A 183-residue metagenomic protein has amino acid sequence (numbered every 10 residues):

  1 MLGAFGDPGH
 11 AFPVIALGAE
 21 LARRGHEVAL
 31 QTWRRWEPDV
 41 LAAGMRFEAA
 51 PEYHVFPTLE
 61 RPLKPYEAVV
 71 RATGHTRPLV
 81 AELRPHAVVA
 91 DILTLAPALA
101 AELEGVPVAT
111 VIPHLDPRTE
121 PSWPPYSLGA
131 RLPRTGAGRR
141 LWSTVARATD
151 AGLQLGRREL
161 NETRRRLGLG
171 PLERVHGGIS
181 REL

Functional and structural regions predicted by a protein language model:
M1-E48: N-terminal subdomain of nucleotide-sugar transferases
G6-P8, P51-V55, I112-P117: Short, acidic/turn-prone active-site loops that include or flank metal/cofactor- and phosphate-binding residues
L17, W36-E37, T76, P97 (+1 more regions): Residues within well-ordered alpha-helices
V28-T32, A87-A90, L167, L183: Short, hydrophobic beta-strand segments that form beta-sheet elements in well-ordered domains
A29-P65, P133-G138: Conserved nucleotide-sugar phosphate-binding/catalytic loop shared by glycosyltransferases and other
R46, G105-P107, E182: Proline-centered loop/turn at the N-terminus of a beta-strand
E67-R140: Conserved nucleotide-sugar donor-interacting segment of glycosyltransferase catalytic cores, predominantly GT-B
A109-L183: Active-site-proximal region of nucleotide-activated glycan assembly enzymes, centered on histidine/acidic-rich loops
